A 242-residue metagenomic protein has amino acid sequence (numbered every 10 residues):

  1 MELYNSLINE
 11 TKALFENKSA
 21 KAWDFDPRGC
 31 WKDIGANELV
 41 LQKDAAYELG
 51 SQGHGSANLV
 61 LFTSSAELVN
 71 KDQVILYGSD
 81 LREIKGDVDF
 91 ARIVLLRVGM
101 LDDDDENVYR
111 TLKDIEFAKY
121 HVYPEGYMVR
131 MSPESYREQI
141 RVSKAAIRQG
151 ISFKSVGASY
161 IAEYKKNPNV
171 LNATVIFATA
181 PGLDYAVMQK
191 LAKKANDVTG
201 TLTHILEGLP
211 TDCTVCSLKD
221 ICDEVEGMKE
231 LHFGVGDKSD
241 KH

Functional and structural regions predicted by a protein language model:
Y4-N58: Intrinsically disordered, low-complexity regulatory segments
N5-F25, Y127, A146-Y185, G236-D240: Long, compositionally biased low-complexity segments enriched in polar/charged residues
T11, A45, Y160, V187-A195: Generic structural signal of hydrophobic/aromatic residues within well-ordered alpha-helices of folded domains
F25, I34-G35, Y109, I140 (+3 more regions): Extended non-catalytic scaffold regions that mediate assembly and binding in large macromolecular machines
G35-T174: Long, charged N-terminal interaction/targeting segments
L191-G234: Cysteine-cluster motifs in flexible loop/terminal segments that predominantly coordinate metals
H232, K241-H242: Intrinsically disordered, low-complexity segments
